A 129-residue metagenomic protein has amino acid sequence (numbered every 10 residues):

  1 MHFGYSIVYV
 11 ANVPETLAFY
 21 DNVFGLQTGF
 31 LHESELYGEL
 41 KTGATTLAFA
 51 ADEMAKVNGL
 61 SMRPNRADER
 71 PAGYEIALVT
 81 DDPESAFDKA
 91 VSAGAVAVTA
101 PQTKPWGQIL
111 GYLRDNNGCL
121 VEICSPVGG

Functional and structural regions predicted by a protein language model:
M1-Y5, Q27-L78, S85-R114, S125-G129: Vicinal oxygen chelate
G4-V10, G118: Low-complexity, intrinsically disordered short peptide segments enriched in small/polar/basic residues
V10, A77-T80: A short, basic/aromatic alpha-helical/loop segment that forms part of the nucleotidyl-sugar donor-binding site
V10-N12, P105: Conserved beta-strand-loop-alpha-helix junction that forms the acyl-donor binding cleft
V13, P83-E84: Residues at or immediately preceding the N-termini of alpha-helices
T16-D21, A90, G118: Conserved active-site tyrosine of GNAT-family acetyltransferases
L120-I123: Short glycine-/small-residue motifs
